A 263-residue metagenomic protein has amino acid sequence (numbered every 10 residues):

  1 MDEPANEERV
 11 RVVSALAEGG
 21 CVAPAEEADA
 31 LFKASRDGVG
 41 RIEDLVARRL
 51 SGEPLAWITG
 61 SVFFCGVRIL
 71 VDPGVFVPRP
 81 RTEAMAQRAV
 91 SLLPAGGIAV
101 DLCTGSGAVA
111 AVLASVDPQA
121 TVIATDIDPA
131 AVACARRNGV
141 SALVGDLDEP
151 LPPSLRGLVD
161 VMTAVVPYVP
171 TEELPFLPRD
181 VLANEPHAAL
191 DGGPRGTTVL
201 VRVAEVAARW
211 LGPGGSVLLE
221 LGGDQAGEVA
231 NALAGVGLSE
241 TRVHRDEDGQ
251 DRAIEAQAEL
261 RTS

Functional and structural regions predicted by a protein language model:
M1-I42: A short N-terminal interaction module
R9, A28, I42-E43, L55 (+8 more regions): A general structural signal for well-ordered alpha-helical segments in protein cores
A25-S91: Conserved AdoMet
L70, I123, L143, R242-H244: General small-molecule cofactor/ligand-binding pocket signal
R81-P178, L182, R202, D224: Conserved SAM/SAH cofactor-binding pocket of Class I
R179-L211, S216, G222-D224: Glycine-rich S-adenosyl-L-methionine
G223-V236: Short alpha-helix
V236-S263: Core SAM-dependent methyltransferase catalytic element
